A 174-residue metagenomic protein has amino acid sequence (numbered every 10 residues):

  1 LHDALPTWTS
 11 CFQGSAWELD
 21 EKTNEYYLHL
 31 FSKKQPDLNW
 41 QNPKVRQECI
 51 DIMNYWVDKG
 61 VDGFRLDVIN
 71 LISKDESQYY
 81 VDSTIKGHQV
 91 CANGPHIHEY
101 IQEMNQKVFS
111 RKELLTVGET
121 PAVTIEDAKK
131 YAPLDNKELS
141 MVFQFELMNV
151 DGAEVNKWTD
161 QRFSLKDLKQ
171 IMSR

Functional and structural regions predicted by a protein language model:
L1, T7, I101, N105-R174: Conserved alpha/beta catalytic core and glycan-binding cleft of carbohydrate-active enzymes
L1-N54, D58, L71-T124, L134: Acidic/aromatic-lined carbohydrate-recognition and catalytic surfaces of CAZymes acting on diverse glycans
